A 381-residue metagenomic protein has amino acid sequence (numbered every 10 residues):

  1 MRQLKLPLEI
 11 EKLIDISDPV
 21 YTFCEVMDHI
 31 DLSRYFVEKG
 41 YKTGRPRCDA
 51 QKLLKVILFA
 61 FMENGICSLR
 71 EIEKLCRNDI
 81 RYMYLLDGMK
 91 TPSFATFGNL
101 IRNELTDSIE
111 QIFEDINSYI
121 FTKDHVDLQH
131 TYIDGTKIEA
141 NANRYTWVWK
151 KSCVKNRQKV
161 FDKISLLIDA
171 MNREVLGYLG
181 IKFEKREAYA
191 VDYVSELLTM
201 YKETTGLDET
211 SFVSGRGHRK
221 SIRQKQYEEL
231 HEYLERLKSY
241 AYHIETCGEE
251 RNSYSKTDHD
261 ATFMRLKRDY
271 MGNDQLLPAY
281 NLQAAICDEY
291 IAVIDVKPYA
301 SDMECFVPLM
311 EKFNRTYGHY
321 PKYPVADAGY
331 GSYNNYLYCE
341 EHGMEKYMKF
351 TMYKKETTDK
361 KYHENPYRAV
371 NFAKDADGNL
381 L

Functional and structural regions predicted by a protein language model:
M1-Y21: Hydrophobic alpha-helical membrane-insertion signals
Q3-K5, F36, F121: Short hydrophobic/aromatic segments of transmembrane alpha-helices and their interfaces
K5-E9, M27, I133, H259: Residue-level signal for pocket-adjacent positions within structured domains
I16-F61: Basic, short loop/linker segments at the boundary and entry of helix-turn-helix/winged-helix-like folds
G65-R77, D87-L381: Anion-binding and metal-coordination hotspots
Y84: Aromatic-lined, polymer-binding surfaces characteristic of secreted/periplasmic polysaccharide-degrading enzymes
